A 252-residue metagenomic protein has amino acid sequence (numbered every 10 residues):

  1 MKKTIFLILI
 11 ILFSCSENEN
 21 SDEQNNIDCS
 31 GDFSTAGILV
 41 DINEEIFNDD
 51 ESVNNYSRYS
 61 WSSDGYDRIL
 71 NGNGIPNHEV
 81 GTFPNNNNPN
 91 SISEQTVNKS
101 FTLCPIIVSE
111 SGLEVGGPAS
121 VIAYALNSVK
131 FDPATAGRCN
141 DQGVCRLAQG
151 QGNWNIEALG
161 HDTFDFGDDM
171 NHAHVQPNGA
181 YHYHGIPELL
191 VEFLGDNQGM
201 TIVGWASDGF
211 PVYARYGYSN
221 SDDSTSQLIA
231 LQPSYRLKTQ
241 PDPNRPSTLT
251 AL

Functional and structural regions predicted by a protein language model:
K2-I8: Sec-dependent signal peptide recognition, specifically the positively charged N-region followed immediately by
I5, S16-E19: Intrinsic disorder/low-complexity signal
I5, V97-I107, G179-V191: Short, basic/low-complexity N-terminal boundary segments at the transition from targeting/disordered tails
I8-L9, D22: Residue-level signal for mature regions of secreted extracellular proteins and peptides
I11-S14: C-terminal motif of bacterial Sec signal peptides marking the signal peptidase cleavage site
E19-D162: Solvent-exposed N-terminal domain segments of exported/luminal and surface proteins
F166-A173: Short, recurring structural edge motifs at helix starts
A173-L252: Domain-length functional cores that host ligand/cofactor binding and catalytic or interaction surfaces in mature
